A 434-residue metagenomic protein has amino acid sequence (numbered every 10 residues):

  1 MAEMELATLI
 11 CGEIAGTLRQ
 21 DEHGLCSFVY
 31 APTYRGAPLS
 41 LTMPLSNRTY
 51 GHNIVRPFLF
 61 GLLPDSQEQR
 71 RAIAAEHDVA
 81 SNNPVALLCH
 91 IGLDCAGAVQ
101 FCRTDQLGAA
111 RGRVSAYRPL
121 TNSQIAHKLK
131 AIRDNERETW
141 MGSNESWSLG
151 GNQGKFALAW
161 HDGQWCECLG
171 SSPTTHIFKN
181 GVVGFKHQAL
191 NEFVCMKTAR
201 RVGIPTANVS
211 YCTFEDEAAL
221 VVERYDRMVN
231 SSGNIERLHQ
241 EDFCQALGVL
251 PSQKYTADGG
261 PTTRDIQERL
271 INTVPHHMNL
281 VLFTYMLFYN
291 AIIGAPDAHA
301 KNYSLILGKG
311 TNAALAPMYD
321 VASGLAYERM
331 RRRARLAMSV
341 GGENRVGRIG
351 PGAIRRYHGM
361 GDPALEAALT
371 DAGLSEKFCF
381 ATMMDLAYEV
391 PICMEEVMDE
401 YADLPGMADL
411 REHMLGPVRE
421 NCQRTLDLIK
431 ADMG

Functional and structural regions predicted by a protein language model:
M1-A300, S304-G434: Anionic ligand-binding catalytic core segments
